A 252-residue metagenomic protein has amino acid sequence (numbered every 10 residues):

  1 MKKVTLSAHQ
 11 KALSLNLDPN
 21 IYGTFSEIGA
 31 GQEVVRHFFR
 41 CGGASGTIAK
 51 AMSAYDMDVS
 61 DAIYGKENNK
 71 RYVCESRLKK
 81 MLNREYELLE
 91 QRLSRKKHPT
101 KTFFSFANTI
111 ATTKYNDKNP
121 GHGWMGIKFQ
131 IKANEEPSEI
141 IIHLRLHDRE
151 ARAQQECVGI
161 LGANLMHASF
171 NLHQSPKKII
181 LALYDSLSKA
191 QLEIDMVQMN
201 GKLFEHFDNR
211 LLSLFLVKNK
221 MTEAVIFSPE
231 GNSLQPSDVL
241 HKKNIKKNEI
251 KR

Functional and structural regions predicted by a protein language model:
M1-I250: Non-catalytic terminal extensions that flank enzyme cores
